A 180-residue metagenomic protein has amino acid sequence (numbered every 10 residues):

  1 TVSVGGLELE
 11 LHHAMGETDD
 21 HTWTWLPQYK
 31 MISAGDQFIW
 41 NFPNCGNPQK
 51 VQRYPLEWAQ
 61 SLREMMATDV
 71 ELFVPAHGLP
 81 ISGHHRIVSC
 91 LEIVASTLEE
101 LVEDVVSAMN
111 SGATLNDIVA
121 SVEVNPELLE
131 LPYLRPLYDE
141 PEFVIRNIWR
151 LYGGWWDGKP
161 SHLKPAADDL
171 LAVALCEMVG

Functional and structural regions predicted by a protein language model:
T1-L9: Gly/Pro-rich turn-and-neighbor structural signature
E8-S111: Metallo-beta-lactamase
A67-E71, P80-G180: Accessory terminal helices/loops
